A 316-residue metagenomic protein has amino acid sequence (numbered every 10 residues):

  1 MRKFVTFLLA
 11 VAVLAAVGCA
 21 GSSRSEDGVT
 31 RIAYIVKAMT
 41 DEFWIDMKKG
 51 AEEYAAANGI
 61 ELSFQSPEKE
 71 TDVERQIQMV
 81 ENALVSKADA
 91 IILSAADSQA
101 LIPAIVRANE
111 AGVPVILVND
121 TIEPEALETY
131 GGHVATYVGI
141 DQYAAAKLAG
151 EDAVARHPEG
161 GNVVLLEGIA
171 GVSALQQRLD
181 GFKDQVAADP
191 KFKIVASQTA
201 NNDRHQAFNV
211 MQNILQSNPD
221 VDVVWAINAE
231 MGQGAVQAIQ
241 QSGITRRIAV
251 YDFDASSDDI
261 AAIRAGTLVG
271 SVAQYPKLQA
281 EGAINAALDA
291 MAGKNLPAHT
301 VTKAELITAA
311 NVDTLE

Functional and structural regions predicted by a protein language model:
M1-F4, A51: Positively charged n-region of N-terminal signal peptides that target proteins for export
T6-L9, A280: Intrinsically disordered, low-complexity repeat segments enriched in small/polar residues
L8-A16: Bacterial N-terminal signal peptides
C19-E316: A residue-level marker of the well-folded mature domains of exported/periplasmic proteins
